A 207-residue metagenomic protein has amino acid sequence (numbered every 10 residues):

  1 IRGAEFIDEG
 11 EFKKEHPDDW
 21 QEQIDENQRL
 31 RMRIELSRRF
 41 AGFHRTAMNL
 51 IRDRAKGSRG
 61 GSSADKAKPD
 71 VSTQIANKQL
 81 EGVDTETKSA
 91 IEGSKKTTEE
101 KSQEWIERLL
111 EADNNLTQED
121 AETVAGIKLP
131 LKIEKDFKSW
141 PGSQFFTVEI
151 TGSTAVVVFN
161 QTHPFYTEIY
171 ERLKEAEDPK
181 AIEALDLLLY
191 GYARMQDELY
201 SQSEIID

Functional and structural regions predicted by a protein language model:
I1-D207: Charged regulatory segments coupled to nucleotide-binding catalytic modules in large multidomain enzymes
